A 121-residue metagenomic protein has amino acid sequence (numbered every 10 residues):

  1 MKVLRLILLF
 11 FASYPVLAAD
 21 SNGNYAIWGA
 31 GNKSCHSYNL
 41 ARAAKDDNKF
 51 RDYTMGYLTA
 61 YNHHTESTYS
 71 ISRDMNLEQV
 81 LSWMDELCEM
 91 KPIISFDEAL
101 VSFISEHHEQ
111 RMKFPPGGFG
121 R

Functional and structural regions predicted by a protein language model:
K2-L9: Sec-dependent signal peptide recognition, specifically the positively charged N-region followed immediately by
S13-P15: N-terminal signal peptide c-region/cleavage motif recognized by signal peptidases
A19-D20: Boundary of Sec targeting at the N-terminus
G23-E86, M90: Short N-proximal segments of mature Sec-exported proteins
I93-R121: C-terminal partner/receptor-binding element of secreted or periplasmic proteins
